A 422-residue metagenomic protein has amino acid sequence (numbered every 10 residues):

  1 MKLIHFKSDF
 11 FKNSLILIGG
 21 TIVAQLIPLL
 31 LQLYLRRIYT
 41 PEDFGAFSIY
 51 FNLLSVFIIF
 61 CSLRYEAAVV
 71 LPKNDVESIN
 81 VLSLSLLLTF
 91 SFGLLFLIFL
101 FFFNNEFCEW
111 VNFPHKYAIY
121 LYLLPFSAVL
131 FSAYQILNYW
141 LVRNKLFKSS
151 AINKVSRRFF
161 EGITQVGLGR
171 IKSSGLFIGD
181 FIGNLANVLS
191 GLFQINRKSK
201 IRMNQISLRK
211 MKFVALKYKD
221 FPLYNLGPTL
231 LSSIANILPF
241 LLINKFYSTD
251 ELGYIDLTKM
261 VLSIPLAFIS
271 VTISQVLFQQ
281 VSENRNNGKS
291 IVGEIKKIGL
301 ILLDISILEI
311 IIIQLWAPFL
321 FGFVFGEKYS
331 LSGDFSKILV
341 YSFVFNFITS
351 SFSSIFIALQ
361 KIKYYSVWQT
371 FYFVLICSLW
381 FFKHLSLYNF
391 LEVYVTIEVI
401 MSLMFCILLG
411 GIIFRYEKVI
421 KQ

Functional and structural regions predicted by a protein language model:
M1-F6, K116, K148, I152 (+4 more regions): Interhelical loop/hinge segments that connect adjacent transmembrane helices in multipass membrane
F6-L63, F92-G93, L97-F101, E161-G162 (+5 more regions): Signature of the first transmembrane helix
S8-A24, I49-Y50, L54-S55, I59-F107 (+4 more regions): Membrane-water interface segments that mark the loop-to-transmembrane alpha-helix transition
F11, A68-E77, V129-S156, G167 (+1 more regions): Membrane-interface junctions at transmembrane-helix termini in multi-pass inner-membrane proteins
N13-P28, S156-R157, E161, L176-S199 (+3 more regions): Transmembrane helical elements of multi-pass membrane transporters/channels
Y39-G45, N104-L124, L315-V344: Interfacial segments at transmembrane-helix termini and the short loops linking adjacent helices
S48-I49, A118, Y122-P125, A151-K200 (+2 more regions): Hydrophobic alpha-helical transmembrane segments
I59-E77, R143, T258, L262-N287 (+1 more regions): Helix-loop junctions and terminal segments of transmembrane helices in multi-pass membrane transport/translocation
